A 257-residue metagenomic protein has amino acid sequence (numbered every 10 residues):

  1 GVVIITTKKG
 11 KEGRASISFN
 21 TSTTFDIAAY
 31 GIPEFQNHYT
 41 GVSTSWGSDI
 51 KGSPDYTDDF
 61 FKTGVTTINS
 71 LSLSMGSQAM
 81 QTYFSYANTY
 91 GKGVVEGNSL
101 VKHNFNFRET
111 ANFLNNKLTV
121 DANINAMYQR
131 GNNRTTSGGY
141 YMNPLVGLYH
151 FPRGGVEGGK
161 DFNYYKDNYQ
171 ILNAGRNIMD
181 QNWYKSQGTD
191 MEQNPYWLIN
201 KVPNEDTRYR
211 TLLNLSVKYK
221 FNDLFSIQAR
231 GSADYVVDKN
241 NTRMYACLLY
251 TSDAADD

Functional and structural regions predicted by a protein language model:
G1, K51-T66: Periplasmic N-terminal accessory/gating domains of Gram-negative outer-membrane beta-barrel systems
G1, V65, S99-N104, T207-Y209: Short, glycine/acidic-rich beta->alpha junctions
G1-S18, T66-I68, T89-K92: A beta-strand signature from Gram-negative outer-membrane beta-barrel systems, especially the internal plug domain
G1-T6, N20-D26, Q81-S85: Periplasmic plug
V2-I4, I68-S70, N104-R108, L212-N214: Membrane-embedded beta-strand positions in outer-membrane beta-barrel channels/transporters
K11-P54, V94-V95, N104, R108-L212 (+1 more regions): Surface-exposed loop/interface segments of Gram-negative outer-membrane beta-barrel transport/assembly proteins
K62-Q81, Y86-T89, P195-T242: Outer-membrane beta-barrel transmembrane strands
D253-D257: A short, hydrophobic C-terminal helix/tail in secreted or cell-surface proteins
